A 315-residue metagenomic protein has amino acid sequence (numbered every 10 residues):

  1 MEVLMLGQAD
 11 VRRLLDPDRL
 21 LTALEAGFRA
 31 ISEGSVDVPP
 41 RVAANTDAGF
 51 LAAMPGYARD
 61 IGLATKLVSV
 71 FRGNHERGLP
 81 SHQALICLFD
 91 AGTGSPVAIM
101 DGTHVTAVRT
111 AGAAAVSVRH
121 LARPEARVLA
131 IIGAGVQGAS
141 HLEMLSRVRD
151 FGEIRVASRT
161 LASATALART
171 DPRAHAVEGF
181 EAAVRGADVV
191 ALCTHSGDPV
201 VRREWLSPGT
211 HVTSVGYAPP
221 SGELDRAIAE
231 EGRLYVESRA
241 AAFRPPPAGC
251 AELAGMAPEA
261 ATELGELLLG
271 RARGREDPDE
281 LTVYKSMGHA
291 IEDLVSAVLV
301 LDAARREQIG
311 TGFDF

Functional and structural regions predicted by a protein language model:
M1-V105, A115, E125, T262 (+4 more regions): N-terminal ligand-binding/catalytic initiation module
L121-V128, D150, S207-P208: Short helix-loop-beta connector
L129-A130, T282: Conserved beta-strand elements of the Class I
G133-G135: Glycine-rich Rossmann-fold phosphate-binding loop(s) that bind the pyrophosphate of adenine dinucleotide cofactors
G138-A139: N-terminal Rossmann-fold NAD(P) dinucleotide-binding loop
R147-T170: NAD(P)-binding Rossmann-fold cofactor-contacting core
P172-G255: Rossmann-like adenosine-cofactor binding region
A218, G222-F315: Adenosine-phosphate binding glycine-rich loop
